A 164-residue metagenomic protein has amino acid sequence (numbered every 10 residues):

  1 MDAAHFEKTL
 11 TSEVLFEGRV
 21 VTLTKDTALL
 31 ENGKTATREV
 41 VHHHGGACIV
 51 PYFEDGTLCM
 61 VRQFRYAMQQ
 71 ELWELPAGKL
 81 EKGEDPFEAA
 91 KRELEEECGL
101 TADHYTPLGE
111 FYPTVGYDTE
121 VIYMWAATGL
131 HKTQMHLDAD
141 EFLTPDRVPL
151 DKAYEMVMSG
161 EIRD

Functional and structural regions predicted by a protein language model:
D2-E13: A short, amphipathic edge element
T11-C48, E54: Acidic, metal-coordinating catalytic segment for phosphate/diphosphate chemistry, firing primarily on the Nudix
G18, A67, T114-Y117: Short glycine/serine/proline-enriched coil/turn segments at secondary-structure junctions
L23-K25, T37, V61, L75 (+1 more regions): Hydrophobic residues on conserved beta-strands that form the core of alpha/beta folds
A36, G45-C48, F53, K79-D164: Unchanged
V40-V41, F64, P113: Residue-level structural signal for beta-strand termini and adjacent loop
G46-Q70, E74: A glycine-rich, hydrophobic loop/mini-helix early in the fold
